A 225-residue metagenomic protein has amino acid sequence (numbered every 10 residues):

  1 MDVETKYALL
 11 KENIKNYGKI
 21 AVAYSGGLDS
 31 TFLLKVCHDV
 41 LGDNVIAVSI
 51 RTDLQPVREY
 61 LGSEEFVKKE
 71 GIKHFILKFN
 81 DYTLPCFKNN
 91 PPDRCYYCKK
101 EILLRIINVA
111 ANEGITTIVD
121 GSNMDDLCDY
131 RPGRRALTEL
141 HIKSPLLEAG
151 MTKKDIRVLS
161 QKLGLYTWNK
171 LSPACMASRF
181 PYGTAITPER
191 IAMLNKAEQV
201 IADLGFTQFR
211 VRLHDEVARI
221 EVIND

Functional and structural regions predicted by a protein language model:
M1-K162, D203, A218: ATP-dependent adenylation/nucleotidyltransferase module used to activate substrates
K19, C95, P181, I223-D225: A broad detector of the eukaryotic-type serine/threonine protein kinase catalytic domain
A23, C175, E221: Conserved beta-strand segments that form the floor/walls of ligand-binding pockets within enzyme and binding domains
I46, L213-N224: Short, aliphatic-rich beta-strand segments
E59, E198, E221: Acidic-residue sensor for enzyme active/binding pockets
D120, L147-I201, G205-D215: Mid-to-C-terminal catalytic subdomains of enzymes that bind/position adenosyl phosphate moieties or nucleic-acid
